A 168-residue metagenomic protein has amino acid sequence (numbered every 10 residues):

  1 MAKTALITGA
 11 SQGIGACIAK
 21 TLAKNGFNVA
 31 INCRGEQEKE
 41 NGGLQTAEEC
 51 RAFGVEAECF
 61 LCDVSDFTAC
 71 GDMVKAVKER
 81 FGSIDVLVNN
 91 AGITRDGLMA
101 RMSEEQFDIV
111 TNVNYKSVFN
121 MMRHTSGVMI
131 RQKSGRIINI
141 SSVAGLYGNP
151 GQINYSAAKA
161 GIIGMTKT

Functional and structural regions predicted by a protein language model:
S11-Q12, G35: Conserved glycine-rich cofactor-binding loop
N25-Q45: Conserved glycine-rich Rossmann-like NAD(P)H-binding loop of the short-chain dehydrogenase/reductase
L61-M73, E104: The beta1-alpha1 cofactor-binding region of Rossmann-like NAD(H)/NADP(H)-dependent oxidoreductases
L98-M99, S103-D108: Substrate-binding pocket helix/loop in short-chain dehydrogenase/reductase
A100, Y147-I153: Active-site loop immediately N-terminal to the catalytic Tyr-X3-Lys motif of short-chain dehydrogenase/reductase
M122, A158, T166: Active-site helix of classical SDR
S142: Residue(s) in the substrate-gating loop at a strand-loop-helix junction that position the organic substrate next
